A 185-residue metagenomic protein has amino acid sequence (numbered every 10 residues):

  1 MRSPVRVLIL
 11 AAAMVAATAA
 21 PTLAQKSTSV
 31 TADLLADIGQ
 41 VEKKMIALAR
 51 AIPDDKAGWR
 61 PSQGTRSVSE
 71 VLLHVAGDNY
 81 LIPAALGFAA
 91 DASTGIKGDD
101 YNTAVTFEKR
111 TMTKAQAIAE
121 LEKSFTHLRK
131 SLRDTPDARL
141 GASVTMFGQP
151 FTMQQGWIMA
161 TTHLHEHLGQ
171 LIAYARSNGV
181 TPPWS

Functional and structural regions predicted by a protein language model:
M1-V7: Positively charged n-region of N-terminal signal peptides that target proteins for export
L8-A19: Bacterial N-terminal signal peptides
A20-A24: Sec/Tat signal peptide C-region and signal peptidase I cleavage site
Q25-V30, I96-R110: Acidic/histidine-rich, surface-exposed loop or edge segments in extracytoplasmic proteins
L35-I46, K56-N102, T145-S185: Short, contiguous alpha-helical
K44-A47, A51, K123-S131, Q170: Solvent-exposed, charged/polar functional surfaces in cytosolic regulatory/catalytic domains
A51-G58, K130-G141, S177-P182: Surface-exposed helix-capping loop/turn segments at secondary-structure junctions
V105-S143, T152-H163: Acidic/histidine-rich alpha-helical segments that form the ligand environment of transition-metal centers
